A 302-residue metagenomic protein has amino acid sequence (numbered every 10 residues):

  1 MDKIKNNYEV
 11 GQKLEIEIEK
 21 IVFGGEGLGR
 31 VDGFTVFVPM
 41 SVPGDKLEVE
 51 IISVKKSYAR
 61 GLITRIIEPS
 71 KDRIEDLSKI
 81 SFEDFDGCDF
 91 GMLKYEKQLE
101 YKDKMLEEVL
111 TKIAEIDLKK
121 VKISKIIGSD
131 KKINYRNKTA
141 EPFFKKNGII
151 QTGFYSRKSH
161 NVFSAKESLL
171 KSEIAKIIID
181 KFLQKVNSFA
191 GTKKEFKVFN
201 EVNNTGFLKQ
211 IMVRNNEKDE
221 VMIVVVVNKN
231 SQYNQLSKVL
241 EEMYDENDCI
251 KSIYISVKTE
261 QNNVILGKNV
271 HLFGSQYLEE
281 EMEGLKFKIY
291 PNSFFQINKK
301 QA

Functional and structural regions predicted by a protein language model:
D2-A302: Accessory RNA-recognition modules of RNA-modification enzymes
